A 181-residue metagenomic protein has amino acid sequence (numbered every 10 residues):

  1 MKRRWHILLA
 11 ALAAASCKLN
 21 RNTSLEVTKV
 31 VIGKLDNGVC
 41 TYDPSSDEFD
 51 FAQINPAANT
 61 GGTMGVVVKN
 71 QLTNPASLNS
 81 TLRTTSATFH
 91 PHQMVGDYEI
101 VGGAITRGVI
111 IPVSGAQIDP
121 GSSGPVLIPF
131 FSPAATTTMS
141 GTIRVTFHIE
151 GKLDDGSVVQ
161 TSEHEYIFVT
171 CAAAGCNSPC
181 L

Functional and structural regions predicted by a protein language model:
M1-S16: Sec-dependent bacterial lipoprotein signal peptides
K18-L181: Non-catalytic macromolecular-recognition regions in eukaryotic signaling proteins
